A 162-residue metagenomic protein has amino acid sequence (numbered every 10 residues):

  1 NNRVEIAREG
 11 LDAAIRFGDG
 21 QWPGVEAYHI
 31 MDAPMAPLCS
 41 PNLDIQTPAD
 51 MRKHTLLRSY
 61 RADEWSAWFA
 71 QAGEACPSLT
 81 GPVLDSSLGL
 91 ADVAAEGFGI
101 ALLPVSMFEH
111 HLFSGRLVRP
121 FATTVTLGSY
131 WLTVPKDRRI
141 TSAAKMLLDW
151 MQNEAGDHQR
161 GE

Functional and structural regions predicted by a protein language model:
N1, N42, S59, D137-R138: Short, surface-exposed acidic/glycine-rich loop or hinge patches that mediate macromolecular interfaces
N1-P23: Central regulatory/effector-binding core of bacterial HTH transcription factors
R8, G20-F98, L103-Y130, E154-E162: C-terminal regulatory
R16, S40, P135: Short beta-strand-to-turn element immediately C-terminal to the catalytic PLP-Schiff-base lysine in fold type I
P23, A62, R138-A144: Short, structured coil/loop segments at alpha-helix boundaries
A122, P135-D137: Residue-level recognition of strand-loop junctions within catalytic nucleotide-signaling folds
R139-N153, Q159: Short amphipathic alpha-helical coupling segments at ligand-binding clamshell hinges and other catalytic/signaling
